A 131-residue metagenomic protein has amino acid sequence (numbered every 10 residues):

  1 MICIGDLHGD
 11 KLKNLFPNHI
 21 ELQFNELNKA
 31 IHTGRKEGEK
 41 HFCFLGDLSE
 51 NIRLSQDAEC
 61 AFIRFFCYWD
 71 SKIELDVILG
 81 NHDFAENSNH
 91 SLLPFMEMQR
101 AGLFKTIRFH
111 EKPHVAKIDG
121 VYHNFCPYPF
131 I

Functional and structural regions predicted by a protein language model:
M1-F65: N-terminal active-site segment of His-dependent metallophosphoesterases
C3-G5, H41-D47, E74-N81, R108-P113 (+1 more regions): Active-site neighborhood of phospho(di)ester-bond hydrolases with catalytic His/Asp-centered motifs
D10-L12, F42-S49, H82-S88, D119-H123: Noncatalytic linker/hinge segments flanking ATPase motor cores
K36-G38, Y68-E74, G102-I107: A structural motif corresponding to the C-terminal end of an alpha-helix and its immediate exit/capping segment
S55-D70, P94-L103: Short, electropositive alpha-helical surface patch
A61-C67, V77-G80, N87, H114: N-terminal start-of-domain structural block
D83-I131: Conserved catalytic scaffold of divalent metal-dependent phosphoesterases
